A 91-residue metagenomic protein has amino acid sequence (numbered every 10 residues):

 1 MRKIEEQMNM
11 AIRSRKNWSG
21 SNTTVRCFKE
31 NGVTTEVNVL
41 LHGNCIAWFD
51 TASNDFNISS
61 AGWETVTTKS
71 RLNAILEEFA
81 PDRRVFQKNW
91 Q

Functional and structural regions predicted by a protein language model:
M1-Q91: Terminal leader/tail segments of proteins
